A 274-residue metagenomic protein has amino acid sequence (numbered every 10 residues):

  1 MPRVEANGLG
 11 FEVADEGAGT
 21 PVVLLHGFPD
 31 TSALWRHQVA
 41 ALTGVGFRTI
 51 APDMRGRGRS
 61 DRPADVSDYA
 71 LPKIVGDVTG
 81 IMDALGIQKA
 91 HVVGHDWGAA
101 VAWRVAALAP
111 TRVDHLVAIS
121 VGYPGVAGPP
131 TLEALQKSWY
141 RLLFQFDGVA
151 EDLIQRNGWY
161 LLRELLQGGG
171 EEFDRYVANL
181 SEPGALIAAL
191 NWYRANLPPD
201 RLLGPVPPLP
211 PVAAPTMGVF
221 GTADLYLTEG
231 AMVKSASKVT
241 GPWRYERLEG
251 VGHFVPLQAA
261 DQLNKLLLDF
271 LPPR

Functional and structural regions predicted by a protein language model:
M1-G10: N-terminal cap/lid segment of alpha/beta-hydrolase-fold proteins
R3, T49-A51, Y245: Conserved beta-strand scaffold positions in the cores of enzyme catalytic domains, especially in NTP/NDP-utilizing
L9-F11, R57-V93, W97-L248, P256 (+1 more regions): Flexible "cap/lid" subdomain of the alpha/beta-hydrolase fold that forms the substrate-access gate
E12-D61: Conserved HGGG/HGGXW glycine-rich cap/lid loop of the alpha/beta-hydrolase fold
T31-S32, A100, V251: A short, glycine- and basic residue-enriched loop/turn that sits immediately adjacent to a domain's principal
A33-R36, I187, K265: Alpha-helical elements of the RecA-like P-loop NTPase motor core of helicases
V251-A260, N264: Catalytic histidine-centered segment of alpha/beta-hydrolase-like enzymes
